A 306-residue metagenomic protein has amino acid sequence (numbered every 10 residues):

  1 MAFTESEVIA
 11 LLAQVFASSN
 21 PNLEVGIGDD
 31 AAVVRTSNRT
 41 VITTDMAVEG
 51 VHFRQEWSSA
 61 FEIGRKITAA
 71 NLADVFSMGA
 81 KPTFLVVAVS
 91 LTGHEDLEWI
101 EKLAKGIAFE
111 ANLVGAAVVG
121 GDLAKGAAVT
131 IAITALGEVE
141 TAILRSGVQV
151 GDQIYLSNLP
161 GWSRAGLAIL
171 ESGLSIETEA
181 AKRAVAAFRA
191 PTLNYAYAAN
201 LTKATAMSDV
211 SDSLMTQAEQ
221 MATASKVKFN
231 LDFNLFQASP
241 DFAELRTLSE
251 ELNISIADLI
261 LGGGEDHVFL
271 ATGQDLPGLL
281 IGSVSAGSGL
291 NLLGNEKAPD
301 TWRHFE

Functional and structural regions predicted by a protein language model:
M1-S59, M78, V87, A108-E110 (+1 more regions): Extreme N-terminal cap/leader segments of soluble proteins
T36-S37, A47, T83-L170: Glycine-rich anion-binding loops of enzyme active sites
A60-F84, K105-L113, D209, S213-A224: Small-aliphatic-rich amphipathic alpha-helix that forms the alpha element of a beta-alpha
H94, A186-G263: Active-site-proximal betaalpha loop/short-helix elements that scaffold phosphoryl/nucleotidyl transfer chemistry
I133-L144, V150, W162, E179-A199 (+1 more regions): Active-site glycine-rich loop that binds ribose-phosphate moieties when present
G166-K182: Short, compositionally biased
V185, P191, F236-P240, P277-E306: Acidic, Ser/Thr/Pro-rich beta/coil linker or hinge segments at domain junctions
